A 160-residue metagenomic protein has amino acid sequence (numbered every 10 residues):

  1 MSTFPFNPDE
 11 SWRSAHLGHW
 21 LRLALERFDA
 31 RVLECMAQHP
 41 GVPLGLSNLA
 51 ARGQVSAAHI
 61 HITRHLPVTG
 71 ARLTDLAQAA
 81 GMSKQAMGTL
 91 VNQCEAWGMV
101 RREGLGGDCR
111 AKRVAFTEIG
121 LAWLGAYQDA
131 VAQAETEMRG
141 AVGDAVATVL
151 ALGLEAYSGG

Functional and structural regions predicted by a protein language model:
M1-Q54: N-terminal leader segment of winged-helix/HTH proteins
A15, H19, H61, T136-E137: Positions in alpha-helical segments
L17, F28, V32, A80 (+2 more regions): Non-catalytic interaction surface on structured domains
L21-A24, F28-M36, A80, G120-V142 (+2 more regions): Alpha-helical linker/hinge and terminal dimerization helices associated with HTH transcriptional regulators
V32-S83, G159: N-terminal helix-turn-helix DNA-binding core of bacterial DNA-binding proteins
A58, L90-Q93: Carboxylate-rich helix-loop segments that flank metal/cofactor sites and access channels in metalloenzymes
N92-A151: Charged, amphipathic alpha-helical coiled-coil/dimerization segments
